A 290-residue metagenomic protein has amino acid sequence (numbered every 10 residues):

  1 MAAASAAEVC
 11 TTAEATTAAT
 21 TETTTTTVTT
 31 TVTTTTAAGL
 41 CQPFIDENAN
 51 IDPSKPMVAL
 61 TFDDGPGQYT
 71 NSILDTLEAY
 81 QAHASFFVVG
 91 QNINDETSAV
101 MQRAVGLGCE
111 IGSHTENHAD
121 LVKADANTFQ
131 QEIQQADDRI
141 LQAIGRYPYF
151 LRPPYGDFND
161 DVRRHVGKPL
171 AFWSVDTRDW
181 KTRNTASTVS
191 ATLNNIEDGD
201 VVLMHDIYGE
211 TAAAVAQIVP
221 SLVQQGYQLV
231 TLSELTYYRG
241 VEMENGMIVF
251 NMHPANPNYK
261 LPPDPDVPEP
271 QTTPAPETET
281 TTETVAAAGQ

Functional and structural regions predicted by a protein language model:
A2-E8, Q290: Sec-dependent signal peptide cleavage junction
C10-T36, T272-V285: Extracellular mucin-like PTS domains
A37, V249, P268, V285-A287: Intrinsically disordered, low-complexity segments enriched in small/polar and acidic residues
A37-A124, T128-F129, Q135, R139 (+2 more regions): Active-site beta->alpha N-cap acidic-glycine motif
G39, A99, G106, A119-R146 (+2 more regions): Alpha-helical scaffold elements lining the catalytic groove of polysaccharide deacetylases
P43-D52, Y80, I93-N94, E210-A275: C-terminal domain-boundary segment and adjacent tail
V58-F62, A84-V88, E110-T115, Y149-P153 (+3 more regions): Structural recognition of the beta-strand scaffold that forms the well-ordered cores of secreted hydrolase catalytic
E110-D120, R139-Y147, E197-Y208, A255-V267: Short, basic, helix/turn surface patches
